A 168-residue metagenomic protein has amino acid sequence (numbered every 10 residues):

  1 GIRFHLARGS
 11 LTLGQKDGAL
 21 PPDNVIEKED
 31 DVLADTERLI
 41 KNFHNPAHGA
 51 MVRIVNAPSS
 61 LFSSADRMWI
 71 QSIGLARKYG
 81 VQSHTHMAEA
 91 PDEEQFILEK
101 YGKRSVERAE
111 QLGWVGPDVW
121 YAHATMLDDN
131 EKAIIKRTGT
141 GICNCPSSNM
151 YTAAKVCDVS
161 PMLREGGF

Functional and structural regions predicted by a protein language model:
G1, M68, A154-D158: Glycine-rich, charged/polar anion/phosphate-binding loops that engage phosphate groups from diverse ligands
I2-T125: Metal-coordinating catalytic core of metallo-dependent amide/deamination hydrolases
W114-F168: Active-site-adjacent C-terminal substructures of enzyme catalytic domains
